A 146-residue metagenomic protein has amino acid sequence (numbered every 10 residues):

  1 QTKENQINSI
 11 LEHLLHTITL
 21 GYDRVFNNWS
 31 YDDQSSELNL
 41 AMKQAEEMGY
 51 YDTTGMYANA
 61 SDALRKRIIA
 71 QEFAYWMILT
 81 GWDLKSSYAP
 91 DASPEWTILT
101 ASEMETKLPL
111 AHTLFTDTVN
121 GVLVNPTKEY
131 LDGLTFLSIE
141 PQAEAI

Functional and structural regions predicted by a protein language model:
Q1-E46: Acidic/His-rich structured neighborhood in mature extracellular/periplasmic domains
T2-Q6, A63-A70, E103: Extracytoplasmic/periplasmic, Sec-exported soluble proteins
D23, D32-D33, D52, D62 (+4 more regions): Acidic-enriched, low-complexity/disordered segments with a strong bias for Aspartate over Glutamate
E46-R67, Q71-A74, T80-K85, P90: Extended, compositionally biased non-globular segments
E72-I146: Pan-zinc metallopeptidase signature
